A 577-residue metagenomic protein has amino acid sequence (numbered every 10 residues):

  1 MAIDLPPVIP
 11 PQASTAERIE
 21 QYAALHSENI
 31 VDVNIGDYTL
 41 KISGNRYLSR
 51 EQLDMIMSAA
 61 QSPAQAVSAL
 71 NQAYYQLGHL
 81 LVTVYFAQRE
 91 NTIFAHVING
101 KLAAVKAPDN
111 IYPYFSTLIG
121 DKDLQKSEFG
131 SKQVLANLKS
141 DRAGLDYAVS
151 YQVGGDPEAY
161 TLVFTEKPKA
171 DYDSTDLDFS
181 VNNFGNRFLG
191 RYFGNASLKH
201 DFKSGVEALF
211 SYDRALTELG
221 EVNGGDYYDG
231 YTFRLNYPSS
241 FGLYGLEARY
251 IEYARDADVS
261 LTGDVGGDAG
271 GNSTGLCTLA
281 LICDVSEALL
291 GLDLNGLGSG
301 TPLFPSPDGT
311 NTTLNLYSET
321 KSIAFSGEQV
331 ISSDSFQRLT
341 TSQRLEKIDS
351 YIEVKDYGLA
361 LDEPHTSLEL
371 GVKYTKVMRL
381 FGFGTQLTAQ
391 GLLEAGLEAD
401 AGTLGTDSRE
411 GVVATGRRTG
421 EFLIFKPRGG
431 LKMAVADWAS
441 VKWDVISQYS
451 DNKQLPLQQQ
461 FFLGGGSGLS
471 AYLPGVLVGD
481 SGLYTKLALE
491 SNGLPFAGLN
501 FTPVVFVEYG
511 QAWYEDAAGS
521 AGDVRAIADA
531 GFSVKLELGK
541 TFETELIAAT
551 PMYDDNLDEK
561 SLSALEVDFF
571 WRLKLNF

Functional and structural regions predicted by a protein language model:
M1-A170: Post-signal-peptide, soluble extracytosolic/periplasmic N-terminal scaffold domains of envelope/secretory systems
P63, T83, A103-F241, S273 (+2 more regions): Outer-membrane beta-barrel initiation region
V149-Y151, L177-N183, A196, A208-R214 (+9 more regions): Transmembrane beta-barrel strands of outer-membrane/channel proteins
E158, G190-G194, Y227-Y231, E319-I323 (+5 more regions): Residues that define the transmembrane beta-barrel architecture of outer-membrane proteins
A170-S174, K203-E207, P238-G245, S332-T340 (+5 more regions): Short loop/turn motifs that connect adjacent beta-strands in outer-membrane beta-barrel proteins
L189, G220-G230, D256-G267, N272-L276 (+6 more regions): Outer-membrane beta-barrel translocator domains and adjoining extracellular loop/strand segments of Gram-negative
E353-F501, V505-Y509, W513-E515, S520 (+2 more regions): C-terminal outer-membrane beta-barrel translocator/porin domains of Gram-negative envelope proteins and their
L536, T541, S563-F577: Outer-membrane beta-barrel "beta-signal"
